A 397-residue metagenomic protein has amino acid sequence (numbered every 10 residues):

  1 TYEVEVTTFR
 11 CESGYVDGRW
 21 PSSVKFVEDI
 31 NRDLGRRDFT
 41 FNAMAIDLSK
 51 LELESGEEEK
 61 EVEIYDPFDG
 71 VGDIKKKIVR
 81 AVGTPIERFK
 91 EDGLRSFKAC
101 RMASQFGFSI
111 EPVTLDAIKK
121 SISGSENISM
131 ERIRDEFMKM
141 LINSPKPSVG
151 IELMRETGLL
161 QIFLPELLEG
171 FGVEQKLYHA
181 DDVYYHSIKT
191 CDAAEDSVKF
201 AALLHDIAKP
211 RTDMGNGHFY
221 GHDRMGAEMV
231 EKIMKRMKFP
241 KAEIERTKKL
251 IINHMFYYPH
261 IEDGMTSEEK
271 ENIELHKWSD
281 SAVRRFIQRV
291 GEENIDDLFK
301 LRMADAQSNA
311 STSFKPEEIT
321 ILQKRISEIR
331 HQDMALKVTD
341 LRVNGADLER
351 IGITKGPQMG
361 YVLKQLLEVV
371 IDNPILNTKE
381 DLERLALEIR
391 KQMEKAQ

Functional and structural regions predicted by a protein language model:
T1-Q397: Catalytic cores of the polymerase beta-like nucleotidyltransferase superfamily and closely associated nucleotide
